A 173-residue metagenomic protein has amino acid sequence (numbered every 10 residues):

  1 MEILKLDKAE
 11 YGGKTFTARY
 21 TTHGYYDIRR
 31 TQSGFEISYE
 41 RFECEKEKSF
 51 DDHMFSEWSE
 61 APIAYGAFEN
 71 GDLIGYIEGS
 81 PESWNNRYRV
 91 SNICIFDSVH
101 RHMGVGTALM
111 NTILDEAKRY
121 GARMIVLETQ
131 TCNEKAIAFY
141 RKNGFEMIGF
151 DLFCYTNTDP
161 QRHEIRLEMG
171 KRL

Functional and structural regions predicted by a protein language model:
M1-E2: Extreme N-terminal starter segment of soluble prokaryotic enzymes
K5-N92, F96-V99, M110-N111, E116 (+2 more regions): Acetyl-CoA-dependent GNAT
L6-D7, G121-L127: Short, charged low-complexity linear motifs
I28-R30, N86-R87, T129-T131, K142-F145: Short amphipathic alpha-helical segments, especially helix-boundary/capping motifs
R30-T31, A108, T131, T158: Residue-level signal for alpha-helical context at structural boundaries
D72, F96-N111, D115-Y120, T131-A138 (+1 more regions): Conserved glycine-rich acetyl-CoA-binding loop
R123, Q130-I137, N143-E146, F150-L173: C-terminal "cap" of GNAT-fold acetyltransferases
